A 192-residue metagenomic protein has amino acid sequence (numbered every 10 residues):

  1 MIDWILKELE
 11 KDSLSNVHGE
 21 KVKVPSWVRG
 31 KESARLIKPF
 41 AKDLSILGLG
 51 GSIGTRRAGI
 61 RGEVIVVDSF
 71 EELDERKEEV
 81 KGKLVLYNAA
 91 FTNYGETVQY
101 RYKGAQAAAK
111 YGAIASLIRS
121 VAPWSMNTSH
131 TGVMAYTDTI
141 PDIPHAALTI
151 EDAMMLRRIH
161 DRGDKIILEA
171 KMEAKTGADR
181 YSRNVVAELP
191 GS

Functional and structural regions predicted by a protein language model:
M1-E8, Y100-K103, A107, G112 (+1 more regions): Extracytoplasmic/secreted proteins, especially bacterial periplasmic and envelope-associated proteins
M1-L84, A90-F91, E96: Noncatalytic luminal/extracellular "stalk/propeptide" segments of secretory-pathway proteins
I2, Y94-R101, A146, R180: Solvent-exposed, acidic/flexible segments
V17, S116-L117: Hydrophobic residues within beta-strands of alpha/beta enzymes
P25-A34, L117-S129, T137: BRCT (BRCA1 C-terminal) domain core and associated BRCT-interaction motifs
K38-K77, M134-S192: Soluble metallo-hydrolase cores and metallopeptidase-like ectodomains found primarily in the secretory/periplasmic
E75-V80, K103-I114, T131-Y136, S192: Mature extracellular/periplasmic domains of secretome proteins
R76-E78, E96-Q99, S125-H130: Short, solvent-exposed loop/turn and secondary-structure capping segments
